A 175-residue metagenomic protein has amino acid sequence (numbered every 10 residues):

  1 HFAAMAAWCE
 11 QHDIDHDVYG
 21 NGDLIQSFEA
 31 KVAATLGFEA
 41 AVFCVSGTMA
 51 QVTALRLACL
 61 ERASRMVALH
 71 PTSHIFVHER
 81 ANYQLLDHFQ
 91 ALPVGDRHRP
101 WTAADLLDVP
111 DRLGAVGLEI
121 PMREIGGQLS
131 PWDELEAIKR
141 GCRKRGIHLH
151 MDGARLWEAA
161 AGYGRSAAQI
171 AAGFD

Functional and structural regions predicted by a protein language model:
H1-D175: Conserved PLP-enzyme active-site core in the AAT-like
